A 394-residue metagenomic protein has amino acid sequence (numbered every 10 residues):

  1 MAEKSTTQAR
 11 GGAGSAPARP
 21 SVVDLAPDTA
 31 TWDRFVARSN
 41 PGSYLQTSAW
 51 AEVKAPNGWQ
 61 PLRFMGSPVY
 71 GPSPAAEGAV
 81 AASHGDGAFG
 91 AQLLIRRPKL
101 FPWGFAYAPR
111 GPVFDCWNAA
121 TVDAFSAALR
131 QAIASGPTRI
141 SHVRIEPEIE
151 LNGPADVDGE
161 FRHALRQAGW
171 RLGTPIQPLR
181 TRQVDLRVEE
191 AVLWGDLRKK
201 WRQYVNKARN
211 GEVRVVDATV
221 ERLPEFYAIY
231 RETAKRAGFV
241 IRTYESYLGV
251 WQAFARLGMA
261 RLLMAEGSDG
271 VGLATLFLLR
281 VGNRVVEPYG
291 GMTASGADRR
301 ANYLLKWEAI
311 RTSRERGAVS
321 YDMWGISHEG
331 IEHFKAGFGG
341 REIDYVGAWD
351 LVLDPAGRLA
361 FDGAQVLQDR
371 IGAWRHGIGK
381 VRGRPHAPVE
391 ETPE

Functional and structural regions predicted by a protein language model:
A2-R19, A26, S39, E52-V53 (+4 more regions): Active-site/acyl-donor-binding loops of N-acyltransferases
S21-G71, G78-H84, F89-F101, P147-P154 (+1 more regions): A conserved beta-strand-loop-helix scaffold within acyl/acetyltransferase catalytic domains
S43, I133, Y230, A234-A237 (+2 more regions): A generic secondary-structure signal for well-formed alpha-helical elements
W59-P61, P137-I140, A260, R316-A318: Short, high-confidence coil segments that cap the C-terminus of an alpha-helix and link into the following beta-strand
A108: Flexible glycine-rich active-site/ligand-binding loops centered on an Asp-His dyad
P112-Q167: A gly/proline- and charged-residue-enriched helix-loop-helix capping module
A124-Q131, G249-F361: Aromatic (often tryptophan-rich) hydrophobic motifs at membrane interfaces
